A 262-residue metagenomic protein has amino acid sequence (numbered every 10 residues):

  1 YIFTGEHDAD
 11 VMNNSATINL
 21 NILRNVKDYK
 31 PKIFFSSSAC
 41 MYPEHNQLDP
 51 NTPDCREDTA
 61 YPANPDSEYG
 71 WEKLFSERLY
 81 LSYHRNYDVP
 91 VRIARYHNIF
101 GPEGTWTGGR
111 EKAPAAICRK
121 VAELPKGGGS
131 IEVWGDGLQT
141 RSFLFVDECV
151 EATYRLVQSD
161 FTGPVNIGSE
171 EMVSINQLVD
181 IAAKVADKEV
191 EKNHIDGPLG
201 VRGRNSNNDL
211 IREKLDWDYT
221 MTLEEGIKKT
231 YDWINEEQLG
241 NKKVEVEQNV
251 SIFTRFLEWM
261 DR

Functional and structural regions predicted by a protein language model:
Y1-N14: NAD(P)H-binding glycine-rich loop region in Rossmannoid oxidoreductase-like domains and their noncatalytic homologs
M12-A16, C55-Y61, P65-E77, T107-A115 (+2 more regions): Short-chain dehydrogenase/reductase
T17-S67: Conserved Rossmann-fold NAD(P)-dependent oxidoreductase catalytic core, especially the SDR/UDP-sugar
I18-N21, K32, F75-S76, F145-E148: Conserved cofactor-binding/catalytic machinery of classical short-chain dehydrogenase/reductase
N21-R24, N64-H97, A116-G127: Active-site Tyr-X1-5-Lys
K32-S37, R92-N98, V133-G135, S142 (+1 more regions): Structural signature of the Rossmann-like NAD(P)-dependent dehydrogenase/reductase core
M41-E44, N64-E68, V89-P114, Q139-T140: Flexible, glycine-rich beta-alpha linker
E123-R262: C-terminal substrate-binding subdomain of Rossmann-fold SDR/epimerase-dehydratase oxidoreductases
